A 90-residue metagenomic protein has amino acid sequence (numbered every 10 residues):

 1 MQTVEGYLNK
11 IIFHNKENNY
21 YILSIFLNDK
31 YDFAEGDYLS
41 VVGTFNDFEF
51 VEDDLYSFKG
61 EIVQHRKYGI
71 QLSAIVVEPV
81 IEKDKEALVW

Functional and structural regions predicted by a protein language model:
M1-E5: Short coil-to-beta-strand transition motifs
I12-W90: Long, highly charged, low-complexity intrinsically disordered interaction regions that mediate electrostatic DNA/RNA
